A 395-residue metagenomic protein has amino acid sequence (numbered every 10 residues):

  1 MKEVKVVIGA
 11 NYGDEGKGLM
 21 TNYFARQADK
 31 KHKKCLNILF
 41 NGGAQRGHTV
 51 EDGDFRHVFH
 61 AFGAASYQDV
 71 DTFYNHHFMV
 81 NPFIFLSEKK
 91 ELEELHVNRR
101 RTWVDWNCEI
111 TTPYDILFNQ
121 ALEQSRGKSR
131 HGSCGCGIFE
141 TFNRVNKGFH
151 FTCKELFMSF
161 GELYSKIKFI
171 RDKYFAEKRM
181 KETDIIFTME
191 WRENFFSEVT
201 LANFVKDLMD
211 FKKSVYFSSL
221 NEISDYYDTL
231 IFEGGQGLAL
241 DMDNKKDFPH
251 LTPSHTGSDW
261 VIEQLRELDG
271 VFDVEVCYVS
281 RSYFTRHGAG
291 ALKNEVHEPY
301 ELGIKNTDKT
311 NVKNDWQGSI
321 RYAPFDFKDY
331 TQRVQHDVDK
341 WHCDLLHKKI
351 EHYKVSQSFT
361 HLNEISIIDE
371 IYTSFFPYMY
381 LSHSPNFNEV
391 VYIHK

Functional and structural regions predicted by a protein language model:
M1-K395: Non-transmembrane, aqueous-exposed alpha-helical and coiled segments at domain scale
